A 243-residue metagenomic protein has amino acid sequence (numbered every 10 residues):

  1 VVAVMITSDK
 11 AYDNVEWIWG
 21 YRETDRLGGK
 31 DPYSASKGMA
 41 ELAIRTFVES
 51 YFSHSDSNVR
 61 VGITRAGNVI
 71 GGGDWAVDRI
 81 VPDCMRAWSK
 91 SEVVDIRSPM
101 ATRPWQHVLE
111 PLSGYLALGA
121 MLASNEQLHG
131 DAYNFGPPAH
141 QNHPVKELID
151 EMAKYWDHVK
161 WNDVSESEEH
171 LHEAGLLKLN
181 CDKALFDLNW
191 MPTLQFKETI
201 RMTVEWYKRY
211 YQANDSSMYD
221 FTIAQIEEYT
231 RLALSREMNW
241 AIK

Functional and structural regions predicted by a protein language model:
V1-V2, K10-V69, D74-A76: Catalytic helix-loop patch of NAD(P)-dependent Rossmann-fold dehydrogenases
W17-Y21, A76-I80, P111-L112, L148-D150: Short, glycine/charged-enriched secondary-structure capping and boundary segments
D31, R79, D83, P144 (+1 more regions): Amphipathic alpha-helical recognition patches that constitute DNA-binding helices
I44-F47, C84, A184: Structural element of the ATP-grasp superfamily
W88-K243: C-terminal substrate-binding subdomain of Rossmann-fold SDR/epimerase-dehydratase oxidoreductases
